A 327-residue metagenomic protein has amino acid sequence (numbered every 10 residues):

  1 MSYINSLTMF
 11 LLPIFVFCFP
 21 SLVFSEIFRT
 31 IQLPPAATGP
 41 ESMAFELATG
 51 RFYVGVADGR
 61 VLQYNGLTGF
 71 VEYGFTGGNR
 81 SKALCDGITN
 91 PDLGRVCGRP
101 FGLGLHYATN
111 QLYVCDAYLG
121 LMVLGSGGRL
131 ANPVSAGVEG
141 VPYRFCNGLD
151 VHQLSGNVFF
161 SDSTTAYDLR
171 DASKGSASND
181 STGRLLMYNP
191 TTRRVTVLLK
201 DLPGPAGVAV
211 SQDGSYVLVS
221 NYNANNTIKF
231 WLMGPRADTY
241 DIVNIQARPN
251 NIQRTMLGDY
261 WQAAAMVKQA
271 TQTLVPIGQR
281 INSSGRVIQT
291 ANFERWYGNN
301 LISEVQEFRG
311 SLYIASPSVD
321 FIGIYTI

Functional and structural regions predicted by a protein language model:
C18-P40, K82-D92, S284-E294: A short helix->beta-strand "capping" segment at the edge of beta-propeller domains
R29-L62, N300-L301, S318-D320: Beta-strand-rich domains and repeat architectures in extracellular enzymes and scaffolds, especially beta-propellers
I31-A37, G74-G77, D92-V96, V134-P142 (+3 more regions): Surface loop/turn motifs at the tips and blade-to-blade linkers of beta-strand repeat domains
E46-T49, L105-T109, V151-S155, Q212-G214 (+2 more regions): Residue-level detector of Asp-centered blade-edge/turn motifs that repeat once per structural unit in beta-propeller
N65-G69, G125-R129, Y188-R193, W231-R236 (+2 more regions): Short loop/turn segments that connect beta-strands within beta-propeller blades
K82, D86-R99, Y107, Q111 (+2 more regions): Asp-box/WD-like beta-propeller blade repeats and closely related beta-sheet repeat scaffolds
V243-W296: Loop/turn-rich, solvent-exposed surfaces of beta-rich toroidal or solenoidal domains
